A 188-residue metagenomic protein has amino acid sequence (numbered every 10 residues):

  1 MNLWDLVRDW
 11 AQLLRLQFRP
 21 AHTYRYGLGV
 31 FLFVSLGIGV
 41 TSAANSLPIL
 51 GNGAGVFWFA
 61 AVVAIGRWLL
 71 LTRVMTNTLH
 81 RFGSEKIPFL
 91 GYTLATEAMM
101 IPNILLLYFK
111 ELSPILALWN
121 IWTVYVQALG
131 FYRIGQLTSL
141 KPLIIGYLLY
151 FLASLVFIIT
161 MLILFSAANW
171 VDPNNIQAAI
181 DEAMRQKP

Functional and structural regions predicted by a protein language model:
M1-L90: Selected alpha-helical membrane-embedding segments in polytopic membrane proteins
I38-N45, R67-L71, M99-N103, A153-F157 (+1 more regions): Alpha-helical transmembrane segments of multipass membrane proteins
A44-N52, L105-K110, L164: Juxtamembrane "helix-exit" motif on the non-cytosolic side of transmembrane helices
V62-L71, L94, A98, T123 (+1 more regions): Hydrophobic faces of alpha-helical transmembrane segments in multi-pass integral membrane proteins
R81-F82, Y108, I134: Alpha-helical structural context
L90-Q127: Alpha-helical transmembrane segments of helical membrane proteins, especially in multi-pass transport, channel
S113-P188: Terminal transmembrane helical module of multi-pass membrane proteins
